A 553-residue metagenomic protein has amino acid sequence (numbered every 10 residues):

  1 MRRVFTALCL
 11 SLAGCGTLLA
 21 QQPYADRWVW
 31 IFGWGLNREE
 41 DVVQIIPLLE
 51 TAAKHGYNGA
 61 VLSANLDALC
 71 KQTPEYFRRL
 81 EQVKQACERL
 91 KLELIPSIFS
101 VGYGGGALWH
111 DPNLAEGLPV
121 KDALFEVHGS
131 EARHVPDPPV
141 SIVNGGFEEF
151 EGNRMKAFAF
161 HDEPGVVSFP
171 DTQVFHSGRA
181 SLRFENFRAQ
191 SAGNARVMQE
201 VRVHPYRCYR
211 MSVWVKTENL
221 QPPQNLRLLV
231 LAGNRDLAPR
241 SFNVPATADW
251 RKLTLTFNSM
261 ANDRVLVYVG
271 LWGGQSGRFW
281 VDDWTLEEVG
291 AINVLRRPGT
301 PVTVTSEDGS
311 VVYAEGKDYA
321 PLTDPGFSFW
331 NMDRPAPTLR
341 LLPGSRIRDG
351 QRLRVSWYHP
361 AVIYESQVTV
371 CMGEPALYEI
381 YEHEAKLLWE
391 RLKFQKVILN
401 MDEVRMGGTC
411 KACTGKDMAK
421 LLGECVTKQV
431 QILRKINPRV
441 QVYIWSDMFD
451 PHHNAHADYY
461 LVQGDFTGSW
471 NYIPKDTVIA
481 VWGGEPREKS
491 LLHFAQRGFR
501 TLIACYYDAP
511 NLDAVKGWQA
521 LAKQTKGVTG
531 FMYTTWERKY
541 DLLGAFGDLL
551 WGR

Functional and structural regions predicted by a protein language model:
M1-V4: Positively charged n-region of N-terminal signal peptides that target proteins for export
T6-G16: Bacterial N-terminal signal peptides
L18-A20: Boundary at the C-terminal end of the N-terminal hydrophobic targeting segment
A25-P139, G145, S356-I473, T477: Aromatic-lined carbohydrate-binding surfaces of glycoside hydrolases
G129-P343, R348: Extracellular and organelle-lumenal recognition/adhesion modules and their flexible linkers in secreted
L255, Q351-H359: Short, hydrophobic/aromatic-enriched beta-strand segments in well-ordered soluble domains
H453-G517: Glycoside hydrolase catalytic-domain groove-lining segments
C505-R553: Substrate-binding cleft of secreted/luminal carbohydrate-active enzymes
